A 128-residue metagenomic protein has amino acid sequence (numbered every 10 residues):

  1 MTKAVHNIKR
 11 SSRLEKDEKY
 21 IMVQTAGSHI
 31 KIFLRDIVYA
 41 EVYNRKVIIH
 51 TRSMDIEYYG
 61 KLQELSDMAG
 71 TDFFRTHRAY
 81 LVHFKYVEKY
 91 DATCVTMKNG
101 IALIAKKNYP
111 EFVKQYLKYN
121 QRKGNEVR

Functional and structural regions predicted by a protein language model:
T2-R128: Basic, polyanion-interacting recognition surfaces, primarily in bacterial LytTR/OmpR-type DNA-binding effector domains
